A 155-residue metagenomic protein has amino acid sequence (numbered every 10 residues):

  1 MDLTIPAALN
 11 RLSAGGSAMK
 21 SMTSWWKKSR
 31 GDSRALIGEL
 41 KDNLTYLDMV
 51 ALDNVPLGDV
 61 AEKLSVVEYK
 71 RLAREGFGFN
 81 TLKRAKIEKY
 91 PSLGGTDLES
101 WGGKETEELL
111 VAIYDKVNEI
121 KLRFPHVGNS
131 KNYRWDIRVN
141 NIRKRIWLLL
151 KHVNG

Functional and structural regions predicted by a protein language model:
M1-W26: Short, cationic, amphipathic peptide segments
D2-I5, W26-L40, E99-L110, D136: Amphipathic, non-membrane alpha-helical segments in soluble helical-bundle scaffolds
A8, D48-V50, N54, K83-K86: General "foldedness" signal
A18-L72: Amphipathic, membrane-active segments
A35, Y46, E68-R71, F77-T81 (+2 more regions): Exposed alpha-helical structural elements
V60-Y90: Hydrophobic alpha-helical transmembrane segments and immediately flanking/interface helices in integral membrane
K83-G155: An amphipathic alpha-helical interaction surface
